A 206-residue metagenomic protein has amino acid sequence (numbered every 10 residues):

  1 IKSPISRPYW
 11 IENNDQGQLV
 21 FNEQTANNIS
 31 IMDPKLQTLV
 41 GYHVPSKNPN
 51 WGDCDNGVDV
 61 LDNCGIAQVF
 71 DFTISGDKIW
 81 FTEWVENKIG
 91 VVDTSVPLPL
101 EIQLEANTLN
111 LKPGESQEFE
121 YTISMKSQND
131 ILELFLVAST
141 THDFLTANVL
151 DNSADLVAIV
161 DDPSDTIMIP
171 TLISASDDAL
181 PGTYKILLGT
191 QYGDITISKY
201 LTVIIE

Functional and structural regions predicted by a protein language model:
I1-P4, L39-G41: Blade-edge beta-strand/turn elements of extracellular beta-propeller and related beta-sheet repeat scaffolds
S3-Q18, N48-G76: Beta-rich, blade/repeat-based domains predominating in secreted/periplasmic proteins but also intracellular
V20-T25, D62-G65, F81-V85: Conserved beta-strand positions in repeat-built beta-propeller and related beta-rich domains
N27-S30, K88-V91: A short loop-to-beta-strand structural motif that recurs across blades of beta-propeller domains
D33-Q37, T94-V96: Short loop/turn segments that connect beta-strands within beta-propeller blades
L36-G41, P49, S198: Predominantly a core beta-strand signature of beta-propeller blades across repeat-based propeller domains
V96-E206: Long beta-sheet-rich domains in secretory-pathway and surface-associated proteins
